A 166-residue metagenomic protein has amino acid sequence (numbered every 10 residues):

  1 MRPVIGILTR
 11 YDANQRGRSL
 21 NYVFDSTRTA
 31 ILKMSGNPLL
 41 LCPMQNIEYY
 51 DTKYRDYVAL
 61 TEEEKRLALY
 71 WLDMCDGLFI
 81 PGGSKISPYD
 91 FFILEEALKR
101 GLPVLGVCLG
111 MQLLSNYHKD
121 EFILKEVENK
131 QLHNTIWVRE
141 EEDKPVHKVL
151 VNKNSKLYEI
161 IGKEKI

Functional and structural regions predicted by a protein language model:
M1-L109, N116-D120, E128-E164: N-terminal beta1-alpha1 cap of cysteine-dependent amidohydrolase-like domains
L124: Short conserved active-site loop signatures built around small residues
